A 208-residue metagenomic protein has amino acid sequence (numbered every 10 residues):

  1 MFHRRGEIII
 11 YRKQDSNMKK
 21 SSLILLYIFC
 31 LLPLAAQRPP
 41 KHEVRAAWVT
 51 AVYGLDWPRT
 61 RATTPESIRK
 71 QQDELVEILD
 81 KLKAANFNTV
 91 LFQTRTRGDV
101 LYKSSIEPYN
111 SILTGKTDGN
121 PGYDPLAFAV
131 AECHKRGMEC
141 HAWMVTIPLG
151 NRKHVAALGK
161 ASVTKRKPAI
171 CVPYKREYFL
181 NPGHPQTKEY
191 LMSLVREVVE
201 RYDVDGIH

Functional and structural regions predicted by a protein language model:
M1-E7, Y11, D15-Q37: Bacterial Sec-dependent N-terminal signal peptides
L32, E200-H208: Short, intrinsically disordered, charge-balanced linker/junction segments flanking boundaries in proteins
Q37-V44, V76-E77, K81: Non-catalytic accessory regions flanking glycosidase/transglycosidase catalytic cores in CAZymes
P39-A47, F87-R97, P125-I170, G206-H208: Glycine-rich, aromatic-flanked loop segments that form ligand/cofactor-binding clefts across common enzyme folds
H42, T50, G54-D73, I147-Y202: Active-site-adjacent "subsite" loops/lids of carbohydrate-active enzymes
W48, V52-W57, I106-Y109, Y123-D124 (+2 more regions): Tryptophan-centric aromatic hotspots in well-structured domains and transmembrane helices
T64-A85, I112-K135, K188-Y190: Aromatic- and glycine-enriched glycan-recognition loops and surfaces that form the carbohydrate-binding subsites
A85-P121: Aromatic-lined carbohydrate-binding/catalytic grooves of carbohydrate-active enzymes
